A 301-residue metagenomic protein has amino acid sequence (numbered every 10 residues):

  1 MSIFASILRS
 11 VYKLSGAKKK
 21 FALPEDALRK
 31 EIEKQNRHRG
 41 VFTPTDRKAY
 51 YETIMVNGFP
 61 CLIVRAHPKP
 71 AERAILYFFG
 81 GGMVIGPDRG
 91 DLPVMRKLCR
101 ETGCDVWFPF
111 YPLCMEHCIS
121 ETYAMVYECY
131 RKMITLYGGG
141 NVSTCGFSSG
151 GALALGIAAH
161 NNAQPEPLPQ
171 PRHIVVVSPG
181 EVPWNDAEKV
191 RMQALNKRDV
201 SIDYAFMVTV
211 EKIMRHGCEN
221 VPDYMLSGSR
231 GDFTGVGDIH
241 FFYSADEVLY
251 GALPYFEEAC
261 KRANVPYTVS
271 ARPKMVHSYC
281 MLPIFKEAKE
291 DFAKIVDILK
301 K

Functional and structural regions predicted by a protein language model:
M1-H67, V236: A glycine/proline-hinged amphipathic helix-loop "lid/cap" segment that gates access to hydrophobic ligand pockets
K18, E52, V56-L62, P68-K301: Alpha/beta-hydrolase superfamily serine-hydrolase fold, recognizing
